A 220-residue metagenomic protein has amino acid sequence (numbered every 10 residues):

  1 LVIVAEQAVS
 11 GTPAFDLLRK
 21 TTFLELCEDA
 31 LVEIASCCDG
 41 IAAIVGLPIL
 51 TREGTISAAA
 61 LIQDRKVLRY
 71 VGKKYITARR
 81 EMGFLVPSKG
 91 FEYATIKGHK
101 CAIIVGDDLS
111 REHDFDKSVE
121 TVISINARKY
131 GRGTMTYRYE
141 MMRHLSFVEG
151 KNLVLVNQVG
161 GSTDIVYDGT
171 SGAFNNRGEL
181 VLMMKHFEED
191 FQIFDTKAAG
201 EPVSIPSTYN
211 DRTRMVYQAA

Functional and structural regions predicted by a protein language model:
L1-A220: Enzyme catalytic cores with a strong preference for nitrogen-chemistry domains
